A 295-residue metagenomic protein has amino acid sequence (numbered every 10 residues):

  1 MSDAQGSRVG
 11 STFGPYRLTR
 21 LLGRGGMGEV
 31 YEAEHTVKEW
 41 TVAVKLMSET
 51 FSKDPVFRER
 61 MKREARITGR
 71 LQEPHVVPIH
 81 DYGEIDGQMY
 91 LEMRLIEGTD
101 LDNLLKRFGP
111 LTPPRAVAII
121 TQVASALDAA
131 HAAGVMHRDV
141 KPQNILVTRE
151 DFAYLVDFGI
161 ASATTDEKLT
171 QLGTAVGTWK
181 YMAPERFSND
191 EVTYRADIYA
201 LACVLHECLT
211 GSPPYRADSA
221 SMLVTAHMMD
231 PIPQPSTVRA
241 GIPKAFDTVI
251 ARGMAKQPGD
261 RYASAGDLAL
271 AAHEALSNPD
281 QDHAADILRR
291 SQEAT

Functional and structural regions predicted by a protein language model:
E29: Conserved N-lobe ATP-binding subsite of Hanks-type protein kinase domains, especially the beta3 VAIK lysine
E34-T41: Conserved N-lobe loop of protein kinases adjacent to the ATP-binding glycine-rich P-loop
S48-R70: AlphaC helix of the eukaryotic protein kinase fold
Y82: Activation-segment/catalytic-loop signature of the eukaryotic protein kinase fold
D86-D100, L104: Conserved short submotifs of the Hanks-type protein kinase catalytic core that shape the nucleotide-binding pocket
I119-I120: Activation segment signature within eukaryotic-like protein kinase domains
A124-V135: Protein kinase catalytic-loop region centered on the HRD/HxD motif
L146, K180-H283: C-terminal lobe helix-coil module of Hanks-type protein kinase domains
